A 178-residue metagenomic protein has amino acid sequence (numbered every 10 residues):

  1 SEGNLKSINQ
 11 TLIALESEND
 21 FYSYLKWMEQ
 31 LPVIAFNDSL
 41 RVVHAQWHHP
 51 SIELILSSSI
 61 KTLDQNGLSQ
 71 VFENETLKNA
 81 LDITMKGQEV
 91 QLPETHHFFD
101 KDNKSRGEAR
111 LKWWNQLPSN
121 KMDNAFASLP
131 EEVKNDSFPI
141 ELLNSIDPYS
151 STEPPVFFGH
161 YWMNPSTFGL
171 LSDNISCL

Functional and structural regions predicted by a protein language model:
S1-L92: Active-site neighborhood of divalent metal-dependent phosphoester bond hydrolases
E2-I13, N120-A125, I140-S145, E153-F158: Generic detector of short, locally flexible boundary/turn motifs and exposed helical patches
A14-S17, N103-K104, P139, S150: Alpha-helical interaction segments
F21-S23, S137-E141, W162: Short, motif-level signal for alpha-helix interfacial/capping segments enriched in acidic residues and aromatics/proline
W27, W47, W113-W114, W162: A residue-identity detector for tryptophan
M28-Q30, I34, E141-S145, P165: A generic local structural motif
I55-D64, D147-L178: Conserved beta-sheet core of the metallophosphoesterase superfamily
Q70-L143: Active-site environment of non-heme Fe oxygenases that use a 2-His-1-carboxylate facial triad
